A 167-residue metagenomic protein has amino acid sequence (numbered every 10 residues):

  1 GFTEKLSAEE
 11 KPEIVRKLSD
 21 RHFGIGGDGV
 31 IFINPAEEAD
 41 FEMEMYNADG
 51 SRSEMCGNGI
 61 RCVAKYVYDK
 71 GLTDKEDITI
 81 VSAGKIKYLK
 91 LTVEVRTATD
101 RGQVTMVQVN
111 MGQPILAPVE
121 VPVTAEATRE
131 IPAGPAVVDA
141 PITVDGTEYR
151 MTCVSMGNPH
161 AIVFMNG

Functional and structural regions predicted by a protein language model:
G1-V104, A161-G167: A glycine-rich beta-to-alpha transition motif near the start of alpha/beta enzyme domains, typified by
S82-M165: ATP-dependent small-molecule kinase catalytic core of the GHMP/sugar-kinase superfamily and closely related
